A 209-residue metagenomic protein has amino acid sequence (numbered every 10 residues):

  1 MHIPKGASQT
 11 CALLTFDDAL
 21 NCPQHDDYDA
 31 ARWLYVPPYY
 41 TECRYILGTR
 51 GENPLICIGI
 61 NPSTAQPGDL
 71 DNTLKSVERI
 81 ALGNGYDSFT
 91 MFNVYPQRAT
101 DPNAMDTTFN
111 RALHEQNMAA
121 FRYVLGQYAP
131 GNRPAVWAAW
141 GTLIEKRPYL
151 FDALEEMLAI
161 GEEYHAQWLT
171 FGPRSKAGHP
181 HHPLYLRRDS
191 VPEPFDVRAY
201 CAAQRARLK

Functional and structural regions predicted by a protein language model:
M1-D71: Active-site and ligand/interface coordination hotspots across diverse enzymes and nucleic-acid-associated assemblies
H2, M105-K209: Glycine/proline-rich loop-helix segments at beta-alpha junctions forming the active-site rim of enzyme cores
T41, L70-E78, R111-A120: Short acidic (Asp/Glu) patches
P54, D87-S88, Q167: Residues at the starts of beta-strands that form the adenosine-phosphate
S63-G85: A short mixed-secondary-structure module that forms the rim of ligand-binding clefts
T64, R98, I144: Feature marks short, surface-exposed loop/turn motifs that line or immediately flank catalytic pockets and channel
D87-M105: Short connector loops at secondary-structure junctions
